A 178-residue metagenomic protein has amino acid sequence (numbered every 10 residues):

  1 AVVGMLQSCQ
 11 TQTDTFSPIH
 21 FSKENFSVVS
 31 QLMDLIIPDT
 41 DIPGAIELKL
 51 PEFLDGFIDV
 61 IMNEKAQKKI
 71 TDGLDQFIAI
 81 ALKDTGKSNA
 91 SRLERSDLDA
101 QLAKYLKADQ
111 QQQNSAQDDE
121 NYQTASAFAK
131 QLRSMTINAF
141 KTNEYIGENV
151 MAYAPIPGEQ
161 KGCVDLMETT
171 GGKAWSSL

Functional and structural regions predicted by a protein language model:
A1-S8: N-terminal export signals
Q10-T13: Bacterial signal peptide processing site
T15-H20, I37-P38, D59-K68: A ubiquitous short alpha-helical element
I19-F26, G44-A45, L93, N121-F128: Structural motif
I19-H20, L35-I36, T40-L48, T170-L178: Long, well-ordered alpha/beta core segments of mature domains
N25-F57: Post-signal-peptide N-terminal segment of Sec-exported extracytoplasmic proteins
E52-V60, E64-L178: Mature-region segments of soluble proteins
